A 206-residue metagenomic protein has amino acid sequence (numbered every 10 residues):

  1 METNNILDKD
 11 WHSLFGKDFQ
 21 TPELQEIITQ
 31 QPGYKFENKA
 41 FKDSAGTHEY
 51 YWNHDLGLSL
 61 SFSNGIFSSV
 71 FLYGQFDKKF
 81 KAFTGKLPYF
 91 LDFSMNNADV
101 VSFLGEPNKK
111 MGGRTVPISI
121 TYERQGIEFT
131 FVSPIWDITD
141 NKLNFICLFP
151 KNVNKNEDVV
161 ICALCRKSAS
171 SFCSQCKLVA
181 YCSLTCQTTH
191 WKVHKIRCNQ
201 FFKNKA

Functional and structural regions predicted by a protein language model:
M1, P150-A206: Short alpha-helical interaction motifs and adjacent low-complexity tails used for partner binding in regulatory proteins
E2-K9, L14-I66, F71, L91-N156: A cross-family detector of function-defining hotspots
K9-S13, F76-L91: Terminal, regulation- and interaction-focused segments at domain boundaries
F67, K79-K81, R166: General secondary-structure edge motif
L72-K78, V160: Short amphipathic alpha-helical segments, especially helix-boundary/capping motifs
F76-F80, D137-D140, H190-W191: A short local loop/turn or secondary-structure capping micro-motif enriched for an aromatic residue
K86-L87, I118-Y122, G126-F129, W191 (+2 more regions): Short, charged/polar low-complexity linear motifs in solvent-exposed/disordered segments
Y89-D92, V193-K195: Short C-terminal domain-edge/linker segments immediately following a structured domain
